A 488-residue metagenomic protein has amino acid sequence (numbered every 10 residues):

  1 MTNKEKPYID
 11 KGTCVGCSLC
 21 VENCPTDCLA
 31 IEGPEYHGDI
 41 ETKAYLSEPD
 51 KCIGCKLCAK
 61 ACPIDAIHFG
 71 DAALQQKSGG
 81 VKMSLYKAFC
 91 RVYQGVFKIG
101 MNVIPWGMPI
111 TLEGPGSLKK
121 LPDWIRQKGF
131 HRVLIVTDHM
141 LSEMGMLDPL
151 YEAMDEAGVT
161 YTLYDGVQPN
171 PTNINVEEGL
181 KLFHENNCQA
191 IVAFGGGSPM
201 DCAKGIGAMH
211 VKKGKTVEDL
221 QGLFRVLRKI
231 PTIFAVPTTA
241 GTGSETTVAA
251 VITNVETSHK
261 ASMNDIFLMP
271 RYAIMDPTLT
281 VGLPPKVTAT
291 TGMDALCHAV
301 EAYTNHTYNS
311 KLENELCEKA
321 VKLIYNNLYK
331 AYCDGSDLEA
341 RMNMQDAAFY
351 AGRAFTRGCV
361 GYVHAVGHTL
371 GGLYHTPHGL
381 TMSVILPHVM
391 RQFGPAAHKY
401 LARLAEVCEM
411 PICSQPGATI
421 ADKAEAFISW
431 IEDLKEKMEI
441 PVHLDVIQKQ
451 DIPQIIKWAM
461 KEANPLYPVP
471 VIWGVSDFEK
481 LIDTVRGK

Functional and structural regions predicted by a protein language model:
G12-T13, N23, K51, A61: Short pre-active-site segment immediately N-terminal to redox-active cysteine/selenocysteine motifs in thiol-based
L19-H37, L57-L74: Iron-sulfur cluster-binding cysteine motifs and their immediate structural context in ferredoxin-like electron-transfer
K82-L163, K488: An N-terminal, well-structured beta->alpha segment
A88, C408-K488: C-terminal charged capping/lid subdomain of soluble metabolic enzymes
S142-G214, K330-R341: N-terminal small/polar loop signature for handling phosphorylated ligands or for N-terminal nucleophile
I174-T278: Glycine/threonine-rich beta-strand-loop-alpha-helix active-site module that forms ligand/phosphate-binding
A249-G358: Carboxylate- and glycine-rich phosphate/diphosphate-binding segment that chelates Mg2+/Mn2+
G358-A426, E432: C-terminal catalytic subdomain
